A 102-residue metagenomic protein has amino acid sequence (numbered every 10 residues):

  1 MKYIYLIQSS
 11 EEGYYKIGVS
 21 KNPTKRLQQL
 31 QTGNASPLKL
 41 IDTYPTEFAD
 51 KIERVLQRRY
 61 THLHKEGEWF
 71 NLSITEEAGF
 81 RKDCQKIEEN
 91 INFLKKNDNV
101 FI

Functional and structural regions predicted by a protein language model:
M1-I102: Non-catalytic accessory segments flanking enzymatic or RNA/DNA-binding domains
